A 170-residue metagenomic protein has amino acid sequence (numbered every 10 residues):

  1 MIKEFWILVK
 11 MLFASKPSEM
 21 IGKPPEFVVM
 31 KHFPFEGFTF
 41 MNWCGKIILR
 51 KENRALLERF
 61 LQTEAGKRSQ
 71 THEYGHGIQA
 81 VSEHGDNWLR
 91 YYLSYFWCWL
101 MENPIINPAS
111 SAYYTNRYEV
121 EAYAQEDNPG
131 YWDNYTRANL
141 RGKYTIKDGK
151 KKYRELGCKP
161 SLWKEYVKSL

Functional and structural regions predicted by a protein language model:
K3-P25, V29-M30, F35-F38, L49-K51 (+1 more regions): Metalloprotease/metallohydrolase-associated module, dominated by Zn2+-dependent proteases
G37-F40, I47-T71, G85, Y113-Y114: Short pre-active-site segment immediately N-terminal to the catalytic Zn-binding motif
E73-L93: Catalytic Zn2+-binding segment of zinc metalloproteases
